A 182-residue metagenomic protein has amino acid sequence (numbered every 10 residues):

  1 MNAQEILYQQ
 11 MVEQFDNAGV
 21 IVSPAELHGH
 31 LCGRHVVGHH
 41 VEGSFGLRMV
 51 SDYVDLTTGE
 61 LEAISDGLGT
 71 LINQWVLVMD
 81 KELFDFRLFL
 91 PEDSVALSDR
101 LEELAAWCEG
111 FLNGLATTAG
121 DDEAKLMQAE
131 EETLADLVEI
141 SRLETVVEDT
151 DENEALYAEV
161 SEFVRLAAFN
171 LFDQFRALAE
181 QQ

Functional and structural regions predicted by a protein language model:
M1-C108, L112-Q182: Domain-length accessory/inserted modules outside core catalytic folds
